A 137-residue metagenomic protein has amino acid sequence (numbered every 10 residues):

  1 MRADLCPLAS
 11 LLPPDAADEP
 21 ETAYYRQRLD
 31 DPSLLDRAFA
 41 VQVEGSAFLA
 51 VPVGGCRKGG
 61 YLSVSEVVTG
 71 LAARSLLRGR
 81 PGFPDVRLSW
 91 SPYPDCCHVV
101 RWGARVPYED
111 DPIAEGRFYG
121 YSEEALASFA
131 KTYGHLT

Functional and structural regions predicted by a protein language model:
M1-V106, A114, E123-T137: A conserved ligand/cofactor-binding region detector
D111: Conserved short secondary-structure elements within globular domains
Y119-G120: Activity-critical C-terminal alpha-helical subdomain
